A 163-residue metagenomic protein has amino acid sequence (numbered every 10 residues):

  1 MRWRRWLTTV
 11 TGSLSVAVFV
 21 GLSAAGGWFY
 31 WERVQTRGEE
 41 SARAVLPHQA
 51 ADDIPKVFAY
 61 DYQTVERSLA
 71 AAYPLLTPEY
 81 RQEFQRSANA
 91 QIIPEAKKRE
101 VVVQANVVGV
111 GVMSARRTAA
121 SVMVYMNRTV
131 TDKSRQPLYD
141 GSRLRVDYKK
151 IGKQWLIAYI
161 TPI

Functional and structural regions predicted by a protein language model:
M1-T36: Amphipathic, hydrophobic N-terminal targeting peptides for secretion and organelle import
T8-T11, Q91-K98, V108-V112, D147-K149: Short alpha-helical linear motifs
A17-A25, R43-V45, I93-P94, A120: Short, flexible segments with low predicted structural confidence
V20, G26-G27, R33, V45 (+5 more regions): Short leucine-rich amphipathic alpha-helices used at interfaces
G38-S41, V45, Q136, D140: Short alpha-helix boundary/capping segments
S41-K97: Core segments of small alpha/beta cavity-forming domains
A96-V130: Surface-exposed, charged secondary-structure patches
T118-I163: Exposed beta-sheet edge and beta->alpha loop/turn motif
